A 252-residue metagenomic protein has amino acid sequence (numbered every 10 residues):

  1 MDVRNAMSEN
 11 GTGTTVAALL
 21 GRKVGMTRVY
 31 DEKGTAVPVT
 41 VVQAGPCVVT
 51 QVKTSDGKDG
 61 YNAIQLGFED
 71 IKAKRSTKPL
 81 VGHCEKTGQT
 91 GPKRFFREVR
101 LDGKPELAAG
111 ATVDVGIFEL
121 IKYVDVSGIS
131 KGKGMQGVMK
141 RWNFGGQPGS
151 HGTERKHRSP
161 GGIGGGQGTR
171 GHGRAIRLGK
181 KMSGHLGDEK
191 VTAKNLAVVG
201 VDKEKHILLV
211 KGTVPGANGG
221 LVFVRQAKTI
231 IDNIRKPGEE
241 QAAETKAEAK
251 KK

Functional and structural regions predicted by a protein language model:
D2-K252: Extended basic (Lys/Arg/His-rich) segments that typically form rRNA-contacting surfaces in ribosomal proteins
